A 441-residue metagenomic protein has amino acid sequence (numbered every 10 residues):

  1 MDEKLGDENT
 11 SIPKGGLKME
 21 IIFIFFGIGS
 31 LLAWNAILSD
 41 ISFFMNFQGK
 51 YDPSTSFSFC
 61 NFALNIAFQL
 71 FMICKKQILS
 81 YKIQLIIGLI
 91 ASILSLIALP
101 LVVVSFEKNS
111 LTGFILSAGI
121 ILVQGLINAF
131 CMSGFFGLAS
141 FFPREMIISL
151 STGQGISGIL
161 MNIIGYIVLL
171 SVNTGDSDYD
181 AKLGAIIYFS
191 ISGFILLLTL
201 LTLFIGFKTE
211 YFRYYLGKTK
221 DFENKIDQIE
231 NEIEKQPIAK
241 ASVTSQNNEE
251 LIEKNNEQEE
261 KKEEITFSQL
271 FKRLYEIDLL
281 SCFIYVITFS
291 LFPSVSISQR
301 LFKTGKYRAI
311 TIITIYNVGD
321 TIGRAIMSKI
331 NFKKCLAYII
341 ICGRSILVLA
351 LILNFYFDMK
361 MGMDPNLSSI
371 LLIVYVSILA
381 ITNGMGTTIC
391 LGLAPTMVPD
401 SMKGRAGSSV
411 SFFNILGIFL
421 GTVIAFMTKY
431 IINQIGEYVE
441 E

Functional and structural regions predicted by a protein language model:
M1-F26: Cytosolic juxtamembrane N-terminal segment immediately preceding the first transmembrane helix of multi-pass
S30-M45, F292-Q299: Extracytoplasmic
Y51-D52, S133, S140-Q154, K306 (+2 more regions): Loop-to-transmembrane helix entry/capping segments in MFS-fold secondary transporters and related SLC/MFSD carriers
S54, S58-I66, Q124, E145-T199 (+3 more regions): Glycine-rich segments within core transmembrane alpha-helices of 12-TM secondary carriers
L64-I87, T321-Y338: Helix-to-loop junctions at the C-terminal end of transmembrane segments in multipass secondary transporters
L94, A98-I120, I205-G206, R213 (+5 more regions): Membrane-interfacial loop- and helix-cap regions that link adjacent transmembrane helices in polytopic membrane proteins
Q124-P143, I147-I148, N383-V398: Intracellular juxtamembrane helix-capping segments at the cytosolic ends of symmetry-related transmembrane helices
S368, L372-S377, I381, P395-I432: A late C-terminal transmembrane helix in Major Facilitator Superfamily
